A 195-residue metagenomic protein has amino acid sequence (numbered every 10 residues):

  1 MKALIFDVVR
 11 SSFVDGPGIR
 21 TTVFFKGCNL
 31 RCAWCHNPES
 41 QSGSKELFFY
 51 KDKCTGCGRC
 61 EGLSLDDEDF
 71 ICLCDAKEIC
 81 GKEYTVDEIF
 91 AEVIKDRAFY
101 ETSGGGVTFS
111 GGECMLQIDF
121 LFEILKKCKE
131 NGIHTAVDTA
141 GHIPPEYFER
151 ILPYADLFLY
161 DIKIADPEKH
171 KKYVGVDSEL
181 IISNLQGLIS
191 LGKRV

Functional and structural regions predicted by a protein language model:
M1-I19, G27-E46: Short, charged low-complexity linear segments at domain edges
R10, L30-A33, N37, R59-L65 (+3 more regions): Generic secondary-structure signature for well-ordered alpha-helical cores
G18-R20, C74, G104-G106: Short, solvent-exposed beta-strand edge segments and adjacent coil->beta transition regions
R20-T22, F122: Short amphipathic alpha-helical segment that frequently serves as the phosphate-/nucleotide-binding helix
T22-C35, F48-A76, G81, E113: Cysteine-centered iron-sulfur cluster-binding motifs in ferredoxin-type domains/subunits of redox enzymes
S44, D67, I79-C80, G111 (+2 more regions): Short, flexible active-site loop motifs that bind/organize anionic cofactors or intermediates
K82-V86: Disulfide-bonded cysteine-rich modules in secreted/extracellular proteins, activating on the conserved Cys frameworks
E88-V195: Conserved AdoMet/S-adenosylmethionine-binding subsite of the radical SAM
